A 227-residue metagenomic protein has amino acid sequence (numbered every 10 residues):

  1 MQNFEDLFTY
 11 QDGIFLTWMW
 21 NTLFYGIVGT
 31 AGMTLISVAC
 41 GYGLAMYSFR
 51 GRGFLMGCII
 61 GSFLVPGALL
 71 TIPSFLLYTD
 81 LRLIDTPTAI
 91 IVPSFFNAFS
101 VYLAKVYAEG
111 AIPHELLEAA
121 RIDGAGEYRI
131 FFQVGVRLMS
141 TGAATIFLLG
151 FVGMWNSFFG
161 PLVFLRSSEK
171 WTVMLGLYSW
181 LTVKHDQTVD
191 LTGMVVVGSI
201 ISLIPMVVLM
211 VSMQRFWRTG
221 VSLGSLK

Functional and structural regions predicted by a protein language model:
M1-K227: A structural signal for multi-pass alpha-helical bundles of membrane permease subunits that mediate small-molecule
